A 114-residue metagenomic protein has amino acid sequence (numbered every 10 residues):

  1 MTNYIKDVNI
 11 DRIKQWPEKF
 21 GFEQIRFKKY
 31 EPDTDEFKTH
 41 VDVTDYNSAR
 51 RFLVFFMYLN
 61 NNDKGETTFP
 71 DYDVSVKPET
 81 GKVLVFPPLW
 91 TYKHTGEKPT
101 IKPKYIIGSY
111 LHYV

Functional and structural regions predicted by a protein language model:
M1-V83, T91-V114: Fe(II)/2-oxoglutarate oxygenase catalytic core
